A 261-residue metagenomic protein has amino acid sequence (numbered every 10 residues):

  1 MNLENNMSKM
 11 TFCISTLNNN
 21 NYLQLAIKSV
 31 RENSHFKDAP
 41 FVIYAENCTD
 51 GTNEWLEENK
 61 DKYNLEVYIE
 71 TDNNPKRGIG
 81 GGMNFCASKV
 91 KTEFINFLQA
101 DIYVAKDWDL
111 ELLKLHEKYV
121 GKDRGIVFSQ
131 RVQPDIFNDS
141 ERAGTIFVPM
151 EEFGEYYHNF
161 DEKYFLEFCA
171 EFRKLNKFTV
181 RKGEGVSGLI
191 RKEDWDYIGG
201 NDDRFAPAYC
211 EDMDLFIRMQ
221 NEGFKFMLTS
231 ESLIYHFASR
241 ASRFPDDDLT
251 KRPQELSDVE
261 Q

Functional and structural regions predicted by a protein language model:
N19-E32: Short, well-formed alpha-helical segments that are part of the catalytic scaffolds of diverse glycosyltransferases
A45-E54: A conserved acidic beta->alpha catalytic loop
D72-V90: Glycine-rich, basic loop-to-helix element that forms the pyrophosphate-binding segment of sugar-nucleotide handling
I95: Short aromatic/hydrophobic "clamp" motif used to bind/position activated sugar donors
D109-G125: Conserved donor-nucleotide/metal-binding helix-loop-beta segment in metal-dependent transferases, i.e., the alpha-helix
V127-F147: Short beta-strand-to-loop element that shapes/binds the nucleotide-sugar donor at the catalytic cleft/hinge
E155-N159, F165-I190: A recurrent flexible, glycine/aromatic-enriched loop bordering the glycosyltransferase active site that acts as
R181-I190, D194-G199, F205-S232: A short, conserved alpha-helix in the catalytic core of glycosyltransferases
